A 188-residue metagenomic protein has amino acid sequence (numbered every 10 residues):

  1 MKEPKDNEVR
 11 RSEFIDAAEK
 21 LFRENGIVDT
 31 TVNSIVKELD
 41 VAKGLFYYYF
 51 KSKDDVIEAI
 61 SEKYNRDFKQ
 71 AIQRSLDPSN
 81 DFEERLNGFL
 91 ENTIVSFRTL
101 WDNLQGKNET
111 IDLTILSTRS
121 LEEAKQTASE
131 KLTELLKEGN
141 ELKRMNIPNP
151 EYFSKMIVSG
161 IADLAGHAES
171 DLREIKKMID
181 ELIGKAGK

Functional and structural regions predicted by a protein language model:
M1, G88, V95, E130-R144 (+1 more regions): C-terminal peripheral helix-coil segments that are non-catalytic and often amphipathic
M1-V9: N-terminal intrinsically disordered/low-complexity leader segments
R10, K53, I60, Y64-F68 (+3 more regions): Hydrophobic/aromatic residues within well-ordered alpha-helical segments
E13, L21-D55, A59: Helix-turn-helix
E24-V28, S79, L100, L142: Short coil/turn segments at alpha/beta junctions that flank glycine-rich nucleotide-binding fingerprints
A59, Q70-T99, F153-I157: Hydrophobic alpha-helical connector segments
N92-T133, E141, A162: Short secondary-structure transition hinges
N146, P150-S154: Membrane-interface starts of transmembrane alpha-helices
